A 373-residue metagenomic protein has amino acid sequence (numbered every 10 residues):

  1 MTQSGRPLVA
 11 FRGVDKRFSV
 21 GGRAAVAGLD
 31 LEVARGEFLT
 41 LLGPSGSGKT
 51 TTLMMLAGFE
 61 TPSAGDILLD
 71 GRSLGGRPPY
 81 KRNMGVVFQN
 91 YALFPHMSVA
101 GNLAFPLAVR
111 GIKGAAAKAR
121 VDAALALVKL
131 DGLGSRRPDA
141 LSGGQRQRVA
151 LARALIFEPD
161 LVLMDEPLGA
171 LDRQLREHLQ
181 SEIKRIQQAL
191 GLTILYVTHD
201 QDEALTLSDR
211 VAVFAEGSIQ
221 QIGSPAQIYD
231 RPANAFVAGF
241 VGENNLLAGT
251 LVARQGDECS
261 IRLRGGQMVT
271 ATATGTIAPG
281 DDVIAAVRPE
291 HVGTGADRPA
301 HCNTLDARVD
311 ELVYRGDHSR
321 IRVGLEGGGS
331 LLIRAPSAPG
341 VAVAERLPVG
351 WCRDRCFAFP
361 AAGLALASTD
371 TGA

Functional and structural regions predicted by a protein language model:
A10, E32, L68, P348-G350: ABC ATPase nucleotide-binding domain
L42-P44: The feature captures the beta-strand-to-loop junction immediately N-terminal to the Walker
A57: Helix-to-loop junction immediately C-terminal to a conserved catalytic motif
S63-D66, A116, E216, A248: Conserved coupling/switch loops of ABC nucleotide-binding domains, chiefly the family-specific signature
G65-S73: Conserved ABC transporter NBD signature motif
R77, R82-G85, Q89, L93-F236: ABC ATPase nucleotide-binding domains
D230, E258-S260, R264-L312, P339-A373: Glycine/charge-rich catalytic "coupling/switch" loops of P-loop NTPases
